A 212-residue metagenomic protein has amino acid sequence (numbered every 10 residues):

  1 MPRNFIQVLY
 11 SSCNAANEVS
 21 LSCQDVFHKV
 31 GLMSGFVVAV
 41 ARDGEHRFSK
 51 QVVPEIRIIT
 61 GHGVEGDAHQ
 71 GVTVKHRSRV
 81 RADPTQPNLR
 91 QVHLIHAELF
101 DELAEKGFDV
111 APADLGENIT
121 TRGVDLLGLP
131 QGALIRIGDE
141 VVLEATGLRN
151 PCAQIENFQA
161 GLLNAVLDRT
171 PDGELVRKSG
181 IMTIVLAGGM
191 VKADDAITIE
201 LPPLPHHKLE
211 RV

Functional and structural regions predicted by a protein language model:
L9-Y10, N14, S20-V212: Metal-cofactor-dependent catalytic cores
